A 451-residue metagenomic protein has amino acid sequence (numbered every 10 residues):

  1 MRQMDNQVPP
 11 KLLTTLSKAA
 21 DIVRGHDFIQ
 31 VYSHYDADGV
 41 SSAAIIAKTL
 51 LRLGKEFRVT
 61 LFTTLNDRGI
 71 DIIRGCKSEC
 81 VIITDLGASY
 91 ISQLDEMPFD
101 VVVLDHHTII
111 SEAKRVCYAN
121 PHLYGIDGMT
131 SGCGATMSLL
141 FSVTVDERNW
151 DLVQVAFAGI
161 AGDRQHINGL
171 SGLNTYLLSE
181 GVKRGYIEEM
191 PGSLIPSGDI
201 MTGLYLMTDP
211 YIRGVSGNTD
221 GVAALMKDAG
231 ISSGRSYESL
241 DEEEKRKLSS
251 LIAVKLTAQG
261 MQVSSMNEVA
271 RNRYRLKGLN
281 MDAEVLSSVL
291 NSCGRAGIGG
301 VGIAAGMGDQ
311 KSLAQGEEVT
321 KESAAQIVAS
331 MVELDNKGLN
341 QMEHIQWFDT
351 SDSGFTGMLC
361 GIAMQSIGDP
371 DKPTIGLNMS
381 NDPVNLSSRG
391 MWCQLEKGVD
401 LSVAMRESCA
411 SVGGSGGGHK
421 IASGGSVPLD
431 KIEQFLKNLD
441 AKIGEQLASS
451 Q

Functional and structural regions predicted by a protein language model:
M1-V289, C293-Q451: Replace "Mg2+/Mn2+-dependent" with "divalent metal-dependent
